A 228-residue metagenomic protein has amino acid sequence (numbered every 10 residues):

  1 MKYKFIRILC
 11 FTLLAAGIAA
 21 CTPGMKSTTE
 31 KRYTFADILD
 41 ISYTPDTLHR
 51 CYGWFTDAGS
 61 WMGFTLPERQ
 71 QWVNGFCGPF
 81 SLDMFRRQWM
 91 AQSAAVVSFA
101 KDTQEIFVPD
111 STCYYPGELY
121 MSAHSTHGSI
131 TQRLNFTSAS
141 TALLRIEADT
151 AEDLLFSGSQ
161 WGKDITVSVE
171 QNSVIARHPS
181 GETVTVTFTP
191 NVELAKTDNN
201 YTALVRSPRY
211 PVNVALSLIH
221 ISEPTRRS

Functional and structural regions predicted by a protein language model:
K2-C10: Bacterial N-terminal signal peptides that target proteins for export
L9-G17: Bacterial N-terminal signal peptides
C21-L218, S222, R226-S228: Terminal accessory carbohydrate-recognition/targeting modules of carbohydrate-active enzymes
